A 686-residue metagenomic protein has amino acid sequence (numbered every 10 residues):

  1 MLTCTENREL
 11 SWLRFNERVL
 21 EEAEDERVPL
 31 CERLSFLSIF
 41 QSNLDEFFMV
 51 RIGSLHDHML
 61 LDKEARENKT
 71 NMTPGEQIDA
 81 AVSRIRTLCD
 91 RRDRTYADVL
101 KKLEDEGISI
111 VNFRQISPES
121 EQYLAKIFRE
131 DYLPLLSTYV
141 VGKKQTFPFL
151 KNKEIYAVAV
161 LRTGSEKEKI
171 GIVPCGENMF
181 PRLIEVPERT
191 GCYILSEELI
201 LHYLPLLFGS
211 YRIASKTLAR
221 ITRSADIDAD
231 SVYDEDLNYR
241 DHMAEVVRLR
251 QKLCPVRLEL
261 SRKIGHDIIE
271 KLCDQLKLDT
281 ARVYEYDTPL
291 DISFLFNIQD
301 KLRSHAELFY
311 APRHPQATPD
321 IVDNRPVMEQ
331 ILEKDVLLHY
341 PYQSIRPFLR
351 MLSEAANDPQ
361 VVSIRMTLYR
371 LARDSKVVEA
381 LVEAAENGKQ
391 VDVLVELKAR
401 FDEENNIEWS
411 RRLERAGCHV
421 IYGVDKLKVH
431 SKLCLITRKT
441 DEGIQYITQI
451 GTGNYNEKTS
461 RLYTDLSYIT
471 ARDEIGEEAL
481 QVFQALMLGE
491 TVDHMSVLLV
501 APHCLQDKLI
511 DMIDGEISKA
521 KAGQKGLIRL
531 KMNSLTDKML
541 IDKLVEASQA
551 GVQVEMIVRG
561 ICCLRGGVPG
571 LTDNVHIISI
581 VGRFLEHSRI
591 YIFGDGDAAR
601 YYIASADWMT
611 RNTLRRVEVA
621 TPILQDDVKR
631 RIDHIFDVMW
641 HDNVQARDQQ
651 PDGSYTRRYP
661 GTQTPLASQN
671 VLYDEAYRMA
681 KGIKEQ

Functional and structural regions predicted by a protein language model:
M1-I528, E546, A550, G560-Q686: N-terminal localization/anchoring segments of enzymes in phospholipid and broader phosphate metabolism
Q553-I557: Hydrophobic alpha/beta core scaffold segments
